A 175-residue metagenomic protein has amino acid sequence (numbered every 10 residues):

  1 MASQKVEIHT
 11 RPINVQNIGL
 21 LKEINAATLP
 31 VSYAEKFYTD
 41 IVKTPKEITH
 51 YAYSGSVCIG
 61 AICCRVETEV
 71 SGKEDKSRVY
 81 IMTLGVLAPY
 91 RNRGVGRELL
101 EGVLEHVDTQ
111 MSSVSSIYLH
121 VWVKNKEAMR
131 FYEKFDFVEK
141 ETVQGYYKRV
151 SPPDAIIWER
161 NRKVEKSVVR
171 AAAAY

Functional and structural regions predicted by a protein language model:
M1-Q4, V121: Short acidic/polar alpha-helix capping motifs at helix-coil junctions
S3, I8, V15-R91, L100-S112 (+2 more regions): Acetyl-CoA-dependent GNAT
Y38-D40, V143-Y147: Short, solvent-exposed loop/turn elements at beta->coil junctions and helix N-caps that rim active or binding pockets
I59, V138-K140: Short hydrophobic beta-strand segments in globular cytosolic domains
R65, H120, V143: Conserved residues at the C-terminal ends of beta-strands
V79, V114-S116, A155: Structural motif
T83, L87-E101, M111-S116, W122-R130 (+1 more regions): Conserved glycine-rich acetyl-CoA-binding loop
W122-M129, F135-V138, G145-Y175: C-terminal "cap" of GNAT-fold acetyltransferases
